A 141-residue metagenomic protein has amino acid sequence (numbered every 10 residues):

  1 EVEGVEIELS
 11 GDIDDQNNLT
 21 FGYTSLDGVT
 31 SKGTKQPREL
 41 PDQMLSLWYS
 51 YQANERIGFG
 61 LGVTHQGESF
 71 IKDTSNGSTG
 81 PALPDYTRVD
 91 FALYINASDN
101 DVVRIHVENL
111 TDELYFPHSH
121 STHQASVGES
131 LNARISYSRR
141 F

Functional and structural regions predicted by a protein language model:
E1-T74, S136-S138: Gram-negative outer-membrane beta-barrel transporters
E1-V2, T34-M44, T79-D85, H123-S130: Replace "Gram-negative outer membrane beta-barrel proteins" with "bacterial and organellar outer membrane beta-barrel
V2, R56-G58, Y86-D90, N100 (+1 more regions): Active-site lining segments that contact anionic ligands and/or coordinate catalytic metals
V5, Q16, L40, T74 (+4 more regions): Surface-exposed loop/turn and secondary-structure junction residues enriched for glycine/proline
D12-D14, Q52, P84, N96 (+1 more regions): Surface-exposed coil/turn segments at beta-strand junctions on protein surfaces, enriched
W48-S50, T79, R88-A92, S130-I135: Short, surface-exposed, polar/charged, turn-prone segments marking secondary-structure boundaries
G67-K72, Y94-F141: C-terminal beta-signal and adjacent terminal beta-strands/loops of Gram-negative outer-membrane beta-barrel proteins
N76-L83, V89-Y94, D101: Short, glycine/charged-rich beta-strand-loop motifs at protein surfaces that mediate ligand recognition and catalysis
